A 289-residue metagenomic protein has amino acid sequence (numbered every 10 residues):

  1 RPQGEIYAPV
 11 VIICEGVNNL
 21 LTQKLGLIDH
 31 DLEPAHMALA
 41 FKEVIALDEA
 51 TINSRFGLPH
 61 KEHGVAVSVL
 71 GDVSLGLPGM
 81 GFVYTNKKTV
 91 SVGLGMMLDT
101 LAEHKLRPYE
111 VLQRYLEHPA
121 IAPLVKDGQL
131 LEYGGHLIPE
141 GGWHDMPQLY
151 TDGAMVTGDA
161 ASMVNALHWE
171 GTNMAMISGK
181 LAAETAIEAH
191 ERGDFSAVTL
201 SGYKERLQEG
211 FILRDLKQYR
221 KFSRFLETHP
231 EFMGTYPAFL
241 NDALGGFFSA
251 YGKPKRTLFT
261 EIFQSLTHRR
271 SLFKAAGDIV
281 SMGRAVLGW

Functional and structural regions predicted by a protein language model:
R1-K126: Predominantly flavin-linked oxidoreductase catalytic cores and closely associated redox partners
C14, K24, T185-R192: Active-site catalytic microenvironments for nucleophilic, acid-base chemistry
G16, A40, M174-T185: Short amphipathic alpha-helical face segments that pack within enzyme cores and frequently flank/anchor catalytic
L20-Q23, S54, A166, I177 (+1 more regions): Active-site-proximal flexible loops/turns
R55-G57, K126-Q129, L216-S223: Short coil/turn segments at secondary-structure boundaries
V73-G79, T100-K180, E191-E205, E209: FAD/FMN-dependent oxidoreductases across multiple families
V90-G95, G158-S162, L181-E184: Short acidic (Asp/Glu) and glycine-rich catalytic loops that position anionic groups and cofactors
I187-W289: C-terminal helical "tail/cap" subdomain of flavin- and related membrane-associated enzymes
